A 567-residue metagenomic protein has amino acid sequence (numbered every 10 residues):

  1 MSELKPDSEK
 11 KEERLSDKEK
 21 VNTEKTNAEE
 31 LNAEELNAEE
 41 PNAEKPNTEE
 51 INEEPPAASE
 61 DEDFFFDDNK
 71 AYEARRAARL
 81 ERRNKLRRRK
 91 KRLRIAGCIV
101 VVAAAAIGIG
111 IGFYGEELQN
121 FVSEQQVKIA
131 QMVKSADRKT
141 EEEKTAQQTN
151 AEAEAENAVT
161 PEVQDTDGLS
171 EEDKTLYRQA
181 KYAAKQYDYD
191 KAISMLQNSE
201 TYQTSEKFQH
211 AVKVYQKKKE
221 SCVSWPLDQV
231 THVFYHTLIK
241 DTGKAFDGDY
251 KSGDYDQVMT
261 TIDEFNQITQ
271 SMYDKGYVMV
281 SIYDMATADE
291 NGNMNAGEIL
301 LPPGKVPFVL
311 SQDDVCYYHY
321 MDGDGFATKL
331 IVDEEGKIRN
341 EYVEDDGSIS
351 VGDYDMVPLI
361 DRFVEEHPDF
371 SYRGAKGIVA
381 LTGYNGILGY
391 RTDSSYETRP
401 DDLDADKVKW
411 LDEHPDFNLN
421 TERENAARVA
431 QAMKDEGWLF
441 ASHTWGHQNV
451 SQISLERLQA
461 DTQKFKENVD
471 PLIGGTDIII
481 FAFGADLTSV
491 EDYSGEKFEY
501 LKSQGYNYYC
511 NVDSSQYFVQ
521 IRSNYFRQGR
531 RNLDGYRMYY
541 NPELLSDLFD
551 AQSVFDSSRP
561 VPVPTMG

Functional and structural regions predicted by a protein language model:
M1-K85: N-terminal targeting leaders characterized by basic, low-complexity, disordered sequences that direct proteins
L31, P55-P56, F64-D68, A74-L80 (+1 more regions): N-terminal, intrinsically disordered, polar/charged segments of Gram-positive cell-envelope systems that serve as
N84-V101: N-terminal Sec-pathway targeting helices
A96-A103, F121, D249-S252: N-terminal accessory beta-strand-rich subdomains and adjacent acidic, glycine-rich linkers that precede catalytic cores
A103-Y114: Hydrophobic alpha-helical membrane-insertion segments, chiefly the h-region of N-terminal signal peptides
A184, D190-L196, T201-S205, Q209 (+7 more regions): C-terminal active-site subregion of NodB/CE4 polysaccharide deacetylases
D228-G248, G292-M294, L301-F308, V315-L487: Metal-dependent polysaccharide deacetylase catalytic core of the NodB/CE4 family, i.e., the active-site-bearing domain
M285-T287: Functional beta-strand-loop-alpha-helix junction segments that form "active/interaction loops" within catalytic
